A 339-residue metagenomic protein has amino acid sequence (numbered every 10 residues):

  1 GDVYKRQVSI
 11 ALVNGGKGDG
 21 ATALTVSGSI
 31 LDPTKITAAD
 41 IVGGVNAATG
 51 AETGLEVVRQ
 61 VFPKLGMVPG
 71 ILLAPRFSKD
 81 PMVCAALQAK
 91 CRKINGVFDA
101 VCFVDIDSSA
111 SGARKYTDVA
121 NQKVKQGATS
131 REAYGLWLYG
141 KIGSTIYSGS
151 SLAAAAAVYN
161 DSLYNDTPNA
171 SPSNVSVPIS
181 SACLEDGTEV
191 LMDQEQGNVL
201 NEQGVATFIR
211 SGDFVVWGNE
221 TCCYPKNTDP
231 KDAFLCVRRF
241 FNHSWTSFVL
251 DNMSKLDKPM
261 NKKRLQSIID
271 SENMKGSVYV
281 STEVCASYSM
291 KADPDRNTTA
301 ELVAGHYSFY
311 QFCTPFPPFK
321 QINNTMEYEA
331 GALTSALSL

Functional and structural regions predicted by a protein language model:
G1-Y4: Short, small-residue-biased leader/transition segments that mark boundaries at the very start of proteins
R6-N14, T37: Solvent-exposed, low-complexity segments and loops of surface/extracellular structural proteins
L12-P33: Small/polar beta-strand repeat architecture
S29-G50, C285-L339: Compositionally biased, low-complexity/repeat regions
A47-D251, Y288, D293: A glycine- and small-residue-enriched flexible loop/hinge signal that marks low-structured segments
F234-D295: Acidic, low-complexity glycine/serine/threonine-rich segments
